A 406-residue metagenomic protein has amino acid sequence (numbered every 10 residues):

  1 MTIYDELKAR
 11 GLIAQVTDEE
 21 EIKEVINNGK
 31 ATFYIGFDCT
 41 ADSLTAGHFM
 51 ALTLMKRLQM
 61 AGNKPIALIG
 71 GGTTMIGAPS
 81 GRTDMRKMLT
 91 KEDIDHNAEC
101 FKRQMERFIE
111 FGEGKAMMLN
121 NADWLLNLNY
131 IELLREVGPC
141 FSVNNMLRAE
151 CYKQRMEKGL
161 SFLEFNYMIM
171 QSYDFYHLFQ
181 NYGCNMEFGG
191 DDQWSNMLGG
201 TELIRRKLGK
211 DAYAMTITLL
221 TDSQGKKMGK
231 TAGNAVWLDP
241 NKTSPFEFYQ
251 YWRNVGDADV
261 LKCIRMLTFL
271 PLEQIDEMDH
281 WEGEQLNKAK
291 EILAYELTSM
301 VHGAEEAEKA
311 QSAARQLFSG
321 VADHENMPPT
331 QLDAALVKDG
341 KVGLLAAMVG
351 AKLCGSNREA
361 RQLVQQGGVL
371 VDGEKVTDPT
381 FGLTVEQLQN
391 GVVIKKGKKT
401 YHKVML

Functional and structural regions predicted by a protein language model:
M1-Q193, L198-T201, L208-Y213, K226 (+1 more regions): NTP-dependent nucleotidyl-transfer catalytic core
I204-L406: Conserved nucleotide- and phosphate/pyrophosphate-binding catalytic cores in adenylate/nucleotidyl-handling enzymes
